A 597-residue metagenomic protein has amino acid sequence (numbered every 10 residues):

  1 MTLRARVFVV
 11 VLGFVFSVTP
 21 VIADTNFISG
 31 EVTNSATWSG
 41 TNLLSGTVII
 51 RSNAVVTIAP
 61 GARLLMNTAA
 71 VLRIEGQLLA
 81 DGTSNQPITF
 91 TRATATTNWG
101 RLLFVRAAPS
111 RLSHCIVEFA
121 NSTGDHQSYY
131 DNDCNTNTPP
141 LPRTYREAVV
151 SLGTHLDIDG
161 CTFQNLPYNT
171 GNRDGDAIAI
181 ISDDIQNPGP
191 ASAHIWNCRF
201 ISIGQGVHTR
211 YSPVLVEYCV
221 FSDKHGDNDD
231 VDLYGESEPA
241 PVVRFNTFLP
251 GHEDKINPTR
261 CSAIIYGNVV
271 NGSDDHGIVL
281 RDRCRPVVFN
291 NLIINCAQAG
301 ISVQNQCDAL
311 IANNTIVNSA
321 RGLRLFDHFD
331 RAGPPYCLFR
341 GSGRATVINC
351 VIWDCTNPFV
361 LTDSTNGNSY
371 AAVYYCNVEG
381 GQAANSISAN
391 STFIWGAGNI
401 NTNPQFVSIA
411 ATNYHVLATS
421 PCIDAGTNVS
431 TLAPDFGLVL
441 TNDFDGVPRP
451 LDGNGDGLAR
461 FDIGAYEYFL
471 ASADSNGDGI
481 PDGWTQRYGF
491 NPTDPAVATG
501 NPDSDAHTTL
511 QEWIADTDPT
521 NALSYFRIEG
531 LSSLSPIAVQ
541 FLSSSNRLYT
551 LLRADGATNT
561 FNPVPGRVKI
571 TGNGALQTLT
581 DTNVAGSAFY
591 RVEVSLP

Functional and structural regions predicted by a protein language model:
V9-S17: Bacterial N-terminal signal peptides
W38, V56-I58, L78-N85, S110-L112 (+12 more regions): All-beta strand scaffolds that present successive hydrophobic residues in beta-strands
S39-V105, S110: Extracellular beta-helix/beta-solenoid repeat scaffolds
T41, I88, A93, A107 (+26 more regions): Solvent-exposed loop/turn tips at the surfaces of repeat/solenoid architectures
G46-V48, N67-V71, A93-G100, N121-S128 (+12 more regions): Short glycine/acidic-rich loop motifs that flank beta-strands on beta-rich extracellular proteins
H114, F119-D133, N137, Q382-N385 (+2 more regions): Active-site and glycan-interaction determinants of carbohydrate-active enzymes
G267-V269, L280-L417: Predominantly extracellular beta-rich ligand-binding scaffolds that present long acidic/polar faces for carbohydrate
L470-P597: Short, composition-biased motifs enriched in small/polar/acidic residues
